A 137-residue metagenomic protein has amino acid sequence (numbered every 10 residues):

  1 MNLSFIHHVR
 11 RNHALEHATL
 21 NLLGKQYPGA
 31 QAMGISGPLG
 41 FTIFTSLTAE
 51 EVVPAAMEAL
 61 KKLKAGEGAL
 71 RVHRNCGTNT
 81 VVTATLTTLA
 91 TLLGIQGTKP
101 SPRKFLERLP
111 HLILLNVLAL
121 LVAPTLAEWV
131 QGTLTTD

Functional and structural regions predicted by a protein language model:
M1-V9, A18: Short Lys/Arg-enriched alpha/beta "domain-start" segment
F5, G66-G68: Cytosolic juxtamembrane amphipathic/interface segments immediately preceding and feeding into a transmembrane helix
N12-L15, Q26-F44, L112, L118-D137: Cytosol/matrix-facing juxtamembrane amphipathic, basic-hydrophobic segments adjacent to a transmembrane helix
M33-L63: Short, charged cytosolic
S36, L70-R71, L106: Structural motif at membrane-water interfaces of alpha-helical integral membrane proteins
G68-G94: Transmembrane alpha-helical segments and their cytosolic interface motifs in multi-pass membrane proteins
Q96-S101, G132, T136: Transmembrane helix-loop junctions in multipass membrane proteins, especially transporters and channels
P100-L115: Hydrophobic alpha-helical transmembrane segments
